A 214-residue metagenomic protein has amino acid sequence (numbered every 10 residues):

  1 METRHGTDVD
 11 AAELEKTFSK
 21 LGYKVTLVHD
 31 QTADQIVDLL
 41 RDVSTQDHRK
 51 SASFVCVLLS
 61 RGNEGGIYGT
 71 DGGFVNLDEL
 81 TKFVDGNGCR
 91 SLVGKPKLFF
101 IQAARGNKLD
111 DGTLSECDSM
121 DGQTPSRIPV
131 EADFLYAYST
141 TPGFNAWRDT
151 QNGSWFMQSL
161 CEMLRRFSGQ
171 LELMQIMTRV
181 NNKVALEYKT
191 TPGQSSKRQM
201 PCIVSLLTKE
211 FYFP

Functional and structural regions predicted by a protein language model:
M1-P214: Cysteine endopeptidase catalytic domains of the caspase/legumain-like
